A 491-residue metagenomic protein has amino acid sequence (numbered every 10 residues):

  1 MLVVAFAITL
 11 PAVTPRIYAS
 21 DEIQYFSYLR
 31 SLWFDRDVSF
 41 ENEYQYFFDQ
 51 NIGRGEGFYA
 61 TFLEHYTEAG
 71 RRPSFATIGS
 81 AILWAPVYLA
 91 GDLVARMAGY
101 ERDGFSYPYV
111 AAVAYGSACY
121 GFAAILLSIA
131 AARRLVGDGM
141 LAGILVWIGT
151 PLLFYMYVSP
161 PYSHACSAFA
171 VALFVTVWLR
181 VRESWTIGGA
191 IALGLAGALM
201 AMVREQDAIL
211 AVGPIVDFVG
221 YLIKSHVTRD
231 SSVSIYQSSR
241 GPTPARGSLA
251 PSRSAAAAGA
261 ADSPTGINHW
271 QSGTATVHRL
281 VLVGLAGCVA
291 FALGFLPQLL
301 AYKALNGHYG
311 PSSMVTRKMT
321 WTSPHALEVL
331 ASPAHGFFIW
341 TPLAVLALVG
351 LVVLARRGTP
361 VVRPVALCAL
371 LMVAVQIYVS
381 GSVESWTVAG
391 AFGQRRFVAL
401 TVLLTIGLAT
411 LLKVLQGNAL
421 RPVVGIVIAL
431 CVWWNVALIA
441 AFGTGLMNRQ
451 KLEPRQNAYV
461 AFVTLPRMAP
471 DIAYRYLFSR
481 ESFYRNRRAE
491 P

Functional and structural regions predicted by a protein language model:
L2-A5, A142-V146, A292, T359-V383: Transmembrane alpha-helix segments characteristic of polytopic inner-membrane glycan-assembly/cell-envelope
L29, G143-I144, G189-R204, A211-I215 (+1 more regions): Membrane-interface alpha helices of multi-pass inner-membrane proteins
A95-Y107, A123-T150, F169, E183-L193: Transmembrane-helix signature of polytopic, membrane-embedded enzymes that assemble or transfer cell-envelope glycans
E101-A124, G143-L173, V177, A198-D207: Aromatic- and kink-enriched transmembrane "portal" helix at the membrane-lumen/periplasm boundary that abuts
L126-L127, V219, H226, H278 (+3 more regions): Hydrophobic, aromatic-rich transmembrane alpha-helices and their immediate juxtamembrane boundary segments
L127, C166-S184, G189-G197, G213-G220 (+1 more regions): Specific aromatic-rich, kink-prone transmembrane helix
L210-F291, L346-V361: Perimembrane helix-loop-helix junctions
G213, F218-K224, V281-G350, C368-S380 (+1 more regions): Membrane-lumen/periplasm interface segments of specific transmembrane helices in polyprenyl phosphate-linked
